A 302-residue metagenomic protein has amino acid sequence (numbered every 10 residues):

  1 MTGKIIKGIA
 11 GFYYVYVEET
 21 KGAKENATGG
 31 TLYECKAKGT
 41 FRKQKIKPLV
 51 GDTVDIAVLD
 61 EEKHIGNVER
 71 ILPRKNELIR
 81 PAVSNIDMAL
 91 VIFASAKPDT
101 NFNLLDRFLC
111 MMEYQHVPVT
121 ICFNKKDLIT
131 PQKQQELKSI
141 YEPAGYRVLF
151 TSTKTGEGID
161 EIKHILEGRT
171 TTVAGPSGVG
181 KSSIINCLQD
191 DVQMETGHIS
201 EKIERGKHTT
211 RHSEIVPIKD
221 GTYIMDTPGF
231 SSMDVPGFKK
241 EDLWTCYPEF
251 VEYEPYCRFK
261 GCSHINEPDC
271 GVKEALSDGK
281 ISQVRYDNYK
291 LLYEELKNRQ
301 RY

Functional and structural regions predicted by a protein language model:
M1-G11: Structural detector for short beta-strands of small beta-barrel domains
G11, T28, G39, Q44-E62 (+5 more regions): Helix-rich effector regions associated with P-loop NTPase G domains
G22-K38: A short macromolecule-binding patch
E61-N67, L72-E77, D87-L104, T120 (+1 more regions): Conserved Switch II/interswitch segment of TRAFAC-class P-loop GTPases
F102-F150, N288-L291, E295: Charged, amphipathic alpha-helical linker segments immediately N-terminal to NTP-binding catalytic cores
L128-V179: Canonical P-loop GTPase G-domain recognition
